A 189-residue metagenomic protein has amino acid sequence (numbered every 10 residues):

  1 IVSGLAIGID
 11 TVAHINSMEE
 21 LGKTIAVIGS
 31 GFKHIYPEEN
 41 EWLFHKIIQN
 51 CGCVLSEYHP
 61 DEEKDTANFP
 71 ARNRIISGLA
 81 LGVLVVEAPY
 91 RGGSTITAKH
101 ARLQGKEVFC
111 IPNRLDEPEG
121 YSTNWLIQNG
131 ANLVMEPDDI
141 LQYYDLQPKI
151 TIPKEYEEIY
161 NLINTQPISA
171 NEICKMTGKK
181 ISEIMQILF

Functional and structural regions predicted by a protein language model:
I1-F189: Glycine-biased, small-residue-rich flexible motifs in mid-sequence functional cores and linkers
